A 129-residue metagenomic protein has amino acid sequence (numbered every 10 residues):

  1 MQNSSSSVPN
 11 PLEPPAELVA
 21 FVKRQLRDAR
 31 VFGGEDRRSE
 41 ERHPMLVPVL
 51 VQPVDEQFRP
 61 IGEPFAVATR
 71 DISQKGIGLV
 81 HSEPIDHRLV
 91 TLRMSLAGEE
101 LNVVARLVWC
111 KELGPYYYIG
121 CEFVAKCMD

Functional and structural regions predicted by a protein language model:
M1-D129: Structured alpha-helical
